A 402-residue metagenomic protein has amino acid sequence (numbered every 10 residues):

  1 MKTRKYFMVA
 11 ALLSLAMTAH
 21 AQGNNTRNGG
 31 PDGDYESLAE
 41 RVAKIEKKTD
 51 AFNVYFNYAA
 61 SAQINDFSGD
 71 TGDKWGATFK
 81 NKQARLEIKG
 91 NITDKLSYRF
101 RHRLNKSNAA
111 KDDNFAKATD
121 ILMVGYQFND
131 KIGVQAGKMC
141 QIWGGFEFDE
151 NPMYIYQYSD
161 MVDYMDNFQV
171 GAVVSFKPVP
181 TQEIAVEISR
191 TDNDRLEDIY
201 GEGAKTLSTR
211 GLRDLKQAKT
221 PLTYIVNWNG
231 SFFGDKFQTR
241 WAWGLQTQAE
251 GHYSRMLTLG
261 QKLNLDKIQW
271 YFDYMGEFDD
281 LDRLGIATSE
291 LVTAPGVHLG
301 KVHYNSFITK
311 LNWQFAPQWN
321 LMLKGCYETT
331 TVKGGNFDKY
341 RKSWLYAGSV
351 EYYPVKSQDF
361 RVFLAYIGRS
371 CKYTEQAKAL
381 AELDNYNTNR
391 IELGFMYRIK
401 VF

Functional and structural regions predicted by a protein language model:
Y6-F7, L13, H20-S61: N-terminal periplasmic/intermembrane-space "pro-region" immediately following the signal or transit peptide
G30, D73-K80, K111-T119, M161-D166 (+7 more regions): Replace "Gram-negative outer membrane beta-barrel proteins" with "bacterial and organellar outer membrane beta-barrel
I45-F67, D73-D194, G230-F233, C371: Outer membrane beta-barrel
T49-A51, S61, L96, P221 (+3 more regions): Detector for outer-membrane/organellar transmembrane beta-barrel domains, recognizing the amphipathic beta-strand
F56-D66, F100-L104, A136-K138, V186-R190 (+6 more regions): Transmembrane beta-barrel strands of outer-membrane/channel proteins
N81, L86-G90, L122-Y126, A172-F176 (+5 more regions): Residues on the lipid-exposed face of transmembrane beta-strands in outer-membrane beta-barrel proteins
D94-Y98, K131-V134, T181-A185, G234-T239 (+4 more regions): Repeated loop/turn-to-beta-strand initiation elements of outer-membrane beta-barrel proteins
N385-F402: Outer-membrane beta-barrel "beta-signal"
